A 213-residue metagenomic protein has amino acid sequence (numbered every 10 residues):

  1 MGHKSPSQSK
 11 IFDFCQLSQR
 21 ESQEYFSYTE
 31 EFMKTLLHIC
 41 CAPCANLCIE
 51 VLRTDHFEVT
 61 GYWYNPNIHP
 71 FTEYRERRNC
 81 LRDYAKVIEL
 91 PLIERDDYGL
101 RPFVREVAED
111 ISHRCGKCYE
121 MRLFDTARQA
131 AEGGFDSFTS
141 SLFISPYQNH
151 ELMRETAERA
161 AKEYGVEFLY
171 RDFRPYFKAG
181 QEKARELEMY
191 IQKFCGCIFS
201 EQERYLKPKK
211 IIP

Functional and structural regions predicted by a protein language model:
K4, S22-Q23: Compositionally biased, intrinsically disordered low-complexity regions
S5-S9: Cationic, amphipathic, low-complexity segments that mediate targeting or membrane/lipid association
I11, C15-S18, Y25, F32-P213: Nucleotide-activated chemistry modules centered on ATP-dependent adenylation/adenylyltransferase
